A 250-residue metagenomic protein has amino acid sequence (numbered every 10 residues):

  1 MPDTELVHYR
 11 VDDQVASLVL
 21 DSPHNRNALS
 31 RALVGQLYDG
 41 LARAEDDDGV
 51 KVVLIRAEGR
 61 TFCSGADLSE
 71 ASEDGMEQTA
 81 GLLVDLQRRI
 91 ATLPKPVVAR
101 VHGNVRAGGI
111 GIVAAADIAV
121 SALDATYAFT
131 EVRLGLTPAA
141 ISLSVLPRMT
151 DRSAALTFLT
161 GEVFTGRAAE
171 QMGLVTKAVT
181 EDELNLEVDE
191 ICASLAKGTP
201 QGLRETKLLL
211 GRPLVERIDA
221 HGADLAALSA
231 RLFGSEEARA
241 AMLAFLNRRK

Functional and structural regions predicted by a protein language model:
M1-E58: Conserved CoA-thioester-binding segment of acyl-CoA-metabolizing enzymes
M1-S17, D21, E162-A196, R204-E216 (+1 more regions): Amphipathic alpha-helical segments at domain termini/boundaries
A32, Q36, L82, R89 (+5 more regions): Charged catalytic carboxylate motif
G35, G49, A57-R89, V105 (+1 more regions): Glycine- (often His-adjacent) and acidic-residue-rich active-site loop that binds/positions the CoA thioester
A91-P200: Crotonase-fold acyl-CoA enzyme core
T157-F158, A169, L209, P213 (+1 more regions): Helix-loop "lid/cap" segments that line or gate small-molecule binding pockets
